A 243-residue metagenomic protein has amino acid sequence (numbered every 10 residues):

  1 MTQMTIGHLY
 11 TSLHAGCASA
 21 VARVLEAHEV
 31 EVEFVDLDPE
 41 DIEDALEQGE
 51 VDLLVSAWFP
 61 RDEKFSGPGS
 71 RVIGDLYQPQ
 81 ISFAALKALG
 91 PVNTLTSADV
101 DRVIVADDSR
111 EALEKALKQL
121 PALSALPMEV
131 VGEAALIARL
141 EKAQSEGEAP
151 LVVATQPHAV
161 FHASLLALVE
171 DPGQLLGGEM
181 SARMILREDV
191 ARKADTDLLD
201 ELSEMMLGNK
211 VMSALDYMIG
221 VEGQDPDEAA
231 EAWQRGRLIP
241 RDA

Functional and structural regions predicted by a protein language model:
M1-L13, V30-V35, V100-I104, L202: Short, well-ordered beta-strand elements
T2, A135-S145, V152-A154, H158-F161 (+2 more regions): An extracytoplasmic/periplasmic, membrane-proximal ligand-sensing/linker region
S12, E33-E47, M128-K142: Short helix-initiation/N-cap motifs at beta->coil->alpha
A20-H28, S97-D99, V105-V130, A232-R235: Ligand-binding cleft/hinge of the Venus flytrap
V55-G67, K142-V169: A ligand-binding cleft/hinge motif common to bilobed small-molecule-binding domains
S70-Y77, V153, A163-G178: Short beta-strand->loop
R71-E114: A conserved helix-loop-strand patch within extracytoplasmic ligand-binding domains of the periplasmic binding
S82-N93, M180-T196: A bilobed periplasmic-binding-protein/Venus flytrap-type ligand-binding module shared by bacterial periplasmic
